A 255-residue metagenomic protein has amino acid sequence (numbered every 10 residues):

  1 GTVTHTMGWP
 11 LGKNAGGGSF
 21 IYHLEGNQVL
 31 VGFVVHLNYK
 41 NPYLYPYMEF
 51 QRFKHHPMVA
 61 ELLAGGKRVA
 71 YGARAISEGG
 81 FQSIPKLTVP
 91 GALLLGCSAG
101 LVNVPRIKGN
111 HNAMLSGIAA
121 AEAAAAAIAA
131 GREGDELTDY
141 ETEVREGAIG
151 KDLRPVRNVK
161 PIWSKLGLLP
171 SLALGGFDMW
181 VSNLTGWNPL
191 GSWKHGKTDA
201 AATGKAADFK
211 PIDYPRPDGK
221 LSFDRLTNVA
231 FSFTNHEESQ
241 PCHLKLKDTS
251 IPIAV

Functional and structural regions predicted by a protein language model:
G1-K13, E78-G80: Flavin-dependent oxidoreductases
L11-A75, H111, A130, L137-E141: Conserved FAD/dinucleotide-binding core of flavoprotein oxidoreductases
N27-F33, S98, I118-E122, Q240-L244: Short acidic (Asp/Glu) and glycine-rich catalytic loops that position anionic groups and cofactors
M58, L62, T88-G96, G100-N103 (+3 more regions): Structured mid-domain segments that build the active-site/substrate or prosthetic-cofactor binding neighborhood
A73-V104, N228-V255: FAD-binding beta-loop-beta segment adjacent to the flavin cofactor pocket
G100-R106, I118, E122-P170: Active-site-proximal substrate-binding core of FAD-dependent oxidoreductases
P105-A113: Alpha-helix N-cap/helix-initiation motif
G147-V255: Ferredoxin-type iron-sulfur electron-transfer modules and their immediate structural context
